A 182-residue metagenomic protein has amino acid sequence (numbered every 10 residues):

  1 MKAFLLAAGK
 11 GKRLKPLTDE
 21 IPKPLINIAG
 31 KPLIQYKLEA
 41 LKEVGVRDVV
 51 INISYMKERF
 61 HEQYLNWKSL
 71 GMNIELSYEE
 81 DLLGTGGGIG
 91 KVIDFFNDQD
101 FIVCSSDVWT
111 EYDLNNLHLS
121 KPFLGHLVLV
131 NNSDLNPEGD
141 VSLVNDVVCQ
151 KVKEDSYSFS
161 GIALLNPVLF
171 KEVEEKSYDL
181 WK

Functional and structural regions predicted by a protein language model:
M1-D19, K42: N-terminal nucleotide-binding beta1-loop-alpha1 segment
K2-L5, K31-S105, L114, E172: Conserved N-terminal catalytic core of the sugar/cofactor nucleotidyltransferase
G9, Y55, P167-V168: Alpha-helix/helix-capping structural signal
K10, S106-V108: Active-site metal-binding loops of divalent metal-dependent hydrolases
E20-Q35: Short catalytic helix/loop segments, enriched in acidic residues and glycine and frequently bearing histidine
P24, N73-E75, L124: Conserved beta-strand segments of alpha/beta enzyme cores
V46, I102, W109, L114-L119 (+2 more regions): Catalytic-core segments of class I nucleotidyltransferases/pyrophosphorylases that form NMP-activated intermediates
P122-N131: A short, conserved acidic/glycine-rich loop-to-beta-strand motif that forms the donor nucleotide-sugar/metal
